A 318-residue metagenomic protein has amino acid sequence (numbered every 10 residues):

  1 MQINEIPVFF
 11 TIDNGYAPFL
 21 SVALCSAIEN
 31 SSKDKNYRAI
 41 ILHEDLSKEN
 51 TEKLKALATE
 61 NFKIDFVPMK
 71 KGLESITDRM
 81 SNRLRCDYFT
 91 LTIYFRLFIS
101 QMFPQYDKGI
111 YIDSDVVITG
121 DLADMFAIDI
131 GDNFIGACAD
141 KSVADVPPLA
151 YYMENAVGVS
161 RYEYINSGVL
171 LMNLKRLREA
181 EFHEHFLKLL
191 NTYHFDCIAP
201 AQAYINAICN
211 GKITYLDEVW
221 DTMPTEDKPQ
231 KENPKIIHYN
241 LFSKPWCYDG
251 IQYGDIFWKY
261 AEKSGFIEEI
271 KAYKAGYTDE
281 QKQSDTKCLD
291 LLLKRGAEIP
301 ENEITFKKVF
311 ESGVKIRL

Functional and structural regions predicted by a protein language model:
M1-I6, I12, F19-V22, M172-L318: A glycosyltransferase accessory/donor-loop signature
S26-K35: Short, acidic, metal-binding catalytic loop of nucleotide-sugar glycosyltransferases
Y37-D45, A137-A139: Short internal beta-strands
D45-E52, D145: Short, charged/polar "capping" segments at the starts of alpha-helices and the immediately preceding loops
A56-M102: Active-site-proximal specificity loops/subdomain of glycosyltransferases
G72-E74, T92-D145, Y164, L171-M172 (+1 more regions): GT-A fold catalytic core of metal-dependent nucleotide-sugar glycosyltransferases, centered on the diacidic
I76-F89, A144-G158: Surface-exposed acidic, glycine/proline-enriched linker/cap segments that occur as 15-30-residue helix-coil
D87-F89, G158-Y162, H194-D196, D227-K228: Short Gly/Pro-enriched turn/cap motifs at secondary-structure boundaries
